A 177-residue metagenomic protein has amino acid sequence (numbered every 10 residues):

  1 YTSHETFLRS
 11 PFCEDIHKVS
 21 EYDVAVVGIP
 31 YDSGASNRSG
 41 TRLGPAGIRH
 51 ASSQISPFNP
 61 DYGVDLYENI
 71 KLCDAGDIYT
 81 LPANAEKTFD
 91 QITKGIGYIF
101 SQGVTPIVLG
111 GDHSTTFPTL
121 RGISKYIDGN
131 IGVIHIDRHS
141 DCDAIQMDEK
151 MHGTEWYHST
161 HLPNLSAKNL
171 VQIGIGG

Functional and structural regions predicted by a protein language model:
Y1-G177: Conserved alpha-helical scaffold segments that buttress catalytic/binding sites
